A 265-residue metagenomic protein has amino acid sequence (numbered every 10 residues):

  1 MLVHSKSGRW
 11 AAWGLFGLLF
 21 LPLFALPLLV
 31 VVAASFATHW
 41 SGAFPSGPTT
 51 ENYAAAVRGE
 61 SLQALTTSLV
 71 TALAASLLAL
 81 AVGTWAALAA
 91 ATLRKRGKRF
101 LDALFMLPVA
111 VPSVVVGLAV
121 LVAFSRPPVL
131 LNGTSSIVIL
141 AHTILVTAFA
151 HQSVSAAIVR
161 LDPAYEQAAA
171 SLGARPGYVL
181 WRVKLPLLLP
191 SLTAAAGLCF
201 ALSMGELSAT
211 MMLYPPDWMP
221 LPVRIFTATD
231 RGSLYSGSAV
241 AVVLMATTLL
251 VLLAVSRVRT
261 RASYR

Functional and structural regions predicted by a protein language model:
M1-L2, V258-R265: Short cytosolic juxtamembrane segments of multi-pass membrane proteins
G8-S41, A54-V159, V183, L187 (+5 more regions): Membrane-water interface segments at the C-terminal ends of transmembrane alpha-helices in multi-pass inner-membrane
F36, S46-T49, A157-Q167, P176-Y178 (+3 more regions): Transmembrane helix boundary and interhelical loop/hinge segments in multi-pass membrane proteins
F44-V57, P216-D230: Short hydrophobic, aromatic-rich alpha-helical segments embedded in or entering the lipid bilayer of multi-pass
W85, R175, D217: Gly/Ser/Thr-rich beta-alpha loop segments that engage phosphate groups in nucleotides
A168-A169, V179, V183, I225: Hydrophobic positions on the alpha-helical face of helix-turn-helix-like DNA-binding modules
L172-A174, P186: Glycine/proline-centered hinge or cleavage motifs at structural transition points of membrane proteins
